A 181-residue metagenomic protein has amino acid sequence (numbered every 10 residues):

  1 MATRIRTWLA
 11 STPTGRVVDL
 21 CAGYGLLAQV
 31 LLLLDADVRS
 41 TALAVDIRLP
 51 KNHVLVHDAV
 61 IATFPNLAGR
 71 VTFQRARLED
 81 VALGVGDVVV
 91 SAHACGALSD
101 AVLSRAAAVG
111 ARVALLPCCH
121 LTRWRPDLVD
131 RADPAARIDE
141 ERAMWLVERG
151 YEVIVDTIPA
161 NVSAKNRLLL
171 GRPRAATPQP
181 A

Functional and structural regions predicted by a protein language model:
A2-A181: Class I S-adenosyl-L-methionine
